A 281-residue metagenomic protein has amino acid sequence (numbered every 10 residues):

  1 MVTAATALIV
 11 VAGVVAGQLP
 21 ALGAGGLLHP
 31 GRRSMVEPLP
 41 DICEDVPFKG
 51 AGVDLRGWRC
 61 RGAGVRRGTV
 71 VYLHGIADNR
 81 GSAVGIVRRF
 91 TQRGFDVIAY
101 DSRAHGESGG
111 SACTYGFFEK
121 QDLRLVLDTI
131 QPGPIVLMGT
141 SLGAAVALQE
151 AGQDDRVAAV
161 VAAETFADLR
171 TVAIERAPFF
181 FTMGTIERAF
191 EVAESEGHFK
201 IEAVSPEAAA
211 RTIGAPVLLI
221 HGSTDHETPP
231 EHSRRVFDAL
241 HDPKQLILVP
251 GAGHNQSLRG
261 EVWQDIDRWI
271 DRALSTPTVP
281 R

Functional and structural regions predicted by a protein language model:
V2-K49, R56: An N-terminal hydrophobic leader/cap segment in hydrolases
I76-R89, S102: The serine-hydrolase catalytic nucleophile loop
R89-G109: Conserved alpha/beta-hydrolase
C113-I130: Alpha/beta-hydrolase active-site loop
Q149-F199, A208-A209: Hydrolase active-site cap/lid region
T212-G214, L219-H221, D225: Short beta-strand/loop motif that positions the catalytic acidic residue of the alpha/beta-hydrolase fold
A215, P229-D238: Short alpha-helix in the alpha/beta-hydrolase fold that links the catalytic acid
A252-W263: Catalytic histidine-centered segment of alpha/beta-hydrolase-like enzymes
